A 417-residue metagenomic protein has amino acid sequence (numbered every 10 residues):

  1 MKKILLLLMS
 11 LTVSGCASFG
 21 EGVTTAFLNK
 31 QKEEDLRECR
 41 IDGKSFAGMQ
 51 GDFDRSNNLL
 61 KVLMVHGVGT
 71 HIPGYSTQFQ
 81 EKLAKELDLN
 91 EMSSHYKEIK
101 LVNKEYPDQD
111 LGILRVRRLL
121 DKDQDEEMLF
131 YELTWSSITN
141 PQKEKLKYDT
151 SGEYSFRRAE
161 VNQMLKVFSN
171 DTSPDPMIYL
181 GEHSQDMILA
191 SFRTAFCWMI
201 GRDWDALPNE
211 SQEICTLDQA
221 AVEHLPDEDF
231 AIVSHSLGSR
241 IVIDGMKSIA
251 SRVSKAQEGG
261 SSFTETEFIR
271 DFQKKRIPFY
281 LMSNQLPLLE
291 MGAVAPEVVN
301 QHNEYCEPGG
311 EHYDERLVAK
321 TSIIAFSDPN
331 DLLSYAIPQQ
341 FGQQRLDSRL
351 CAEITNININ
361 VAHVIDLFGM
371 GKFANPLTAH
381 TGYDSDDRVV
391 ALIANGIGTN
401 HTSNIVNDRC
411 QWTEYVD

Functional and structural regions predicted by a protein language model:
M1-I4: Positively charged n-region of N-terminal signal peptides that target proteins for export
L6-S14: Bacterial N-terminal signal peptides
C16-L146, I324-S327: N-terminal low-complexity, Ser/Thr- and acidic-residue-enriched intrinsically disordered segments
A17-T25, V62-K85, D186, S191-K320 (+1 more regions): Serine-dependent carboxylesterase/thioesterase catalytic core of lipase-like alpha/beta-hydrolase/SGNH enzymes
F19-I41, V65-P73, D121-P226: Active-site catalytic motif of lipid deacylating hydrolases and related acyltransferases
V23-T24, G67-G69, D123, E132-T139 (+7 more regions): Lipolytic serine-hydrolase domain surface
T77-L89, Y148-F156, G245-S251, F341-R345: Amphipathic alpha-helical scaffolding segments
